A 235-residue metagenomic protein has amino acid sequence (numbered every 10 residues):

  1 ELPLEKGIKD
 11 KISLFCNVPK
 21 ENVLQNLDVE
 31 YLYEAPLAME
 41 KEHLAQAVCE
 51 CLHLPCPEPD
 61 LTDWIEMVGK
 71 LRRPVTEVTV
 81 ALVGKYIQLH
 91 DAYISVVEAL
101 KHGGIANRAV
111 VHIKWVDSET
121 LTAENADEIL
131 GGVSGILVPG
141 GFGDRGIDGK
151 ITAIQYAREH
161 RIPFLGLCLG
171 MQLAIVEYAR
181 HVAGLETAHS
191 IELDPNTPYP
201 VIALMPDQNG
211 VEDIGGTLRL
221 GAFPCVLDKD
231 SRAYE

Functional and structural regions predicted by a protein language model:
E1-E235: N-terminal beta1-alpha1 cap of cysteine-dependent amidohydrolase-like domains
